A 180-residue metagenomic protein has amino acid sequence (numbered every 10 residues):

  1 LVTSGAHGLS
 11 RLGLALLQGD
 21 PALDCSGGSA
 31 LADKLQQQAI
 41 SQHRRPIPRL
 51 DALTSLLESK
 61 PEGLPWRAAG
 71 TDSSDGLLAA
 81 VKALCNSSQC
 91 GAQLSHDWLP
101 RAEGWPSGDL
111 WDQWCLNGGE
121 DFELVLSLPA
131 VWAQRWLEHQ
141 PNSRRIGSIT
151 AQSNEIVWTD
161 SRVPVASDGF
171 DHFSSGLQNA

Functional and structural regions predicted by a protein language model:
L1-A180: Helix-biased detector of long, well-ordered alpha-helical tracts
